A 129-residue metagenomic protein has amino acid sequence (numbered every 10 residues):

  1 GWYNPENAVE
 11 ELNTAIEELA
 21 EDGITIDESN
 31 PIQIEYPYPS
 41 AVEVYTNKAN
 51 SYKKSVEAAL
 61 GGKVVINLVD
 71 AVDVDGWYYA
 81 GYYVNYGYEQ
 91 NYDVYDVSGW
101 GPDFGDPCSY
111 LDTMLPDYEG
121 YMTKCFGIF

Functional and structural regions predicted by a protein language model:
G1-A59, V65: Append "and occasionally in soluble cytosolic enzymes with long acidic Gly/Pro-rich linkers
G1-E10, E35, K63-Y78, Q90 (+1 more regions): Extracytoplasmic/peripheral linker and loop segments enriched in polar/acidic and small residues with frequent Thr/Pro
I16, A20, Y82, L115-E119: Generic secondary-structure transition motif, activating predominantly at the C-termini of alpha-helices
G23, Y83-Y86, P102: Residue-level signal for the start and early helices of compact helical domains
A41-V42, G99-D103: Short, glycine-/Ser/Thr-/acidic-enriched flexible segments
N50-A58, V74-Y92: Short helices/loops that flank or line small-molecule/ion binding pockets
Y92-S98: Periplasmic-binding protein-like
